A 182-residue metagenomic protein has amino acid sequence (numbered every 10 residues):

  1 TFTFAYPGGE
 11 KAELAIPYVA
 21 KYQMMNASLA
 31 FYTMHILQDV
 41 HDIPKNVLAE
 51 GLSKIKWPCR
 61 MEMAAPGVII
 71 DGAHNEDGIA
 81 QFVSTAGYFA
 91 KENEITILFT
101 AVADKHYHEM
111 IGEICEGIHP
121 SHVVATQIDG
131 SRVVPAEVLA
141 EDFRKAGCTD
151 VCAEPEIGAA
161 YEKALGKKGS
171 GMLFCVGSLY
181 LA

Functional and structural regions predicted by a protein language model:
T1, I111-M172: C-terminal helical cap/extension that packs against the catalytic core of soluble nucleotide-cofactor enzymes
T3-H122: Nucleotide phosphate-binding/pyrophosphate-handling subdomain across enzymes that bind or process nucleotide phosphates
C175: Solvent-exposed interhelical
S178: Active-site-proximal loop/hinge segments that shape catalytic or ion-binding/gating pockets
L181-A182: Short, active-site-adjacent cap segments at secondary-structure transitions
